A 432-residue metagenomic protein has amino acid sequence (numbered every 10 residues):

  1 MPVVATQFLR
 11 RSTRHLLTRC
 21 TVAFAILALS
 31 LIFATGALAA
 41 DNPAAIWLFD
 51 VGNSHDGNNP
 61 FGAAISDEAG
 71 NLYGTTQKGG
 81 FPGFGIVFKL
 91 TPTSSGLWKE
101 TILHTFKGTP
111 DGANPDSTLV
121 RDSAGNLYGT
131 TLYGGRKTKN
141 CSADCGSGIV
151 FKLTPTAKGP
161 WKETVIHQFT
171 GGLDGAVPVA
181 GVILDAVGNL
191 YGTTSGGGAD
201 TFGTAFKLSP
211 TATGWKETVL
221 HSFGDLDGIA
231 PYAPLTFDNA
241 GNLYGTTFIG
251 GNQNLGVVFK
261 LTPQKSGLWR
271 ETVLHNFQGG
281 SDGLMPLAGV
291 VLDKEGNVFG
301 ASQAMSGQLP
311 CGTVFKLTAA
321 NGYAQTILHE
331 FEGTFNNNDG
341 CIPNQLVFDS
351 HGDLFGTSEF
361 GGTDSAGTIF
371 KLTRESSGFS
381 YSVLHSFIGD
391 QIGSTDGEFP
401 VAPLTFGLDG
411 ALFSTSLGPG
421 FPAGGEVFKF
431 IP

Functional and structural regions predicted by a protein language model:
P2-P432: Extracellular beta-propeller repeat domains
